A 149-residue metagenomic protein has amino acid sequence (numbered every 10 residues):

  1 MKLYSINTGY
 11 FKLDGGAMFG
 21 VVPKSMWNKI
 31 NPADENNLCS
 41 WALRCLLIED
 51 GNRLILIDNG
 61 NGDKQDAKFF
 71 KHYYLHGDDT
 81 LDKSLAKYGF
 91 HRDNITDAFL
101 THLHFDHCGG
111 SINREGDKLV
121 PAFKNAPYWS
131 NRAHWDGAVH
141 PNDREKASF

Functional and structural regions predicted by a protein language model:
M1-K2: Extreme N-terminal starter segment of soluble prokaryotic enzymes
G9-K87: Conserved beta-strand hairpin/beta-sheet module of binuclear metal-dependent hydrolase folds, prominently
I55-I57, F99, Y128: Residue-level marker for buried hydrophobic side chains located in beta-strands that build the well-ordered beta-sheet
N61, F105, H134: Short, glycine/acidic-enriched loop or turn micro-motifs at the edges of active sites
A67-K68, G110-I112, V139-D143: A short secondary-structure junction signal
H76-D79, S84-F90, N94, A122-F149: Metallo-beta-lactamase
I95-D106: Metallo-beta-lactamase
C108-K118: Metal-dependent catalytic neighborhoods of phosphoester/phosphodiester hydrolases
